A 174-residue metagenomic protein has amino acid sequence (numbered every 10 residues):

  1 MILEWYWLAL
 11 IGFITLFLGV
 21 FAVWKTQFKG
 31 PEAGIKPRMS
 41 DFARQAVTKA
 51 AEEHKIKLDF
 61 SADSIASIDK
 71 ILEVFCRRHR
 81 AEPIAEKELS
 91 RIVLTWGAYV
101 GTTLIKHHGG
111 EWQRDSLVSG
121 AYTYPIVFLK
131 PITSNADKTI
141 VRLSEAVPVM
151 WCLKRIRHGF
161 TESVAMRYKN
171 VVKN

Functional and structural regions predicted by a protein language model:
M1-I2, E53-A62, N135-I140: Short, exposed beta-strand "edge-strand" segments with a Pro/Gly-rich flavor and a Y/T-containing core
M1-L10: Feature marks short, highly hydrophobic, charge-poor N-terminal signal-anchor/signal peptide-like helices that anchor
L10-G19: Core hydrophobic alpha-helical transmembrane segments of single-pass membrane proteins
F21, F28-R91: N-terminal low-complexity, intrinsically disordered segments
A22-K25, N170: Extended, well-ordered protein cores
K87-V147: Amphipathic protein-protein interaction modules
I126-N174: A recognition module on extended beta-rich or small alphabeta surfaces enriched in W/G with H and D/E
